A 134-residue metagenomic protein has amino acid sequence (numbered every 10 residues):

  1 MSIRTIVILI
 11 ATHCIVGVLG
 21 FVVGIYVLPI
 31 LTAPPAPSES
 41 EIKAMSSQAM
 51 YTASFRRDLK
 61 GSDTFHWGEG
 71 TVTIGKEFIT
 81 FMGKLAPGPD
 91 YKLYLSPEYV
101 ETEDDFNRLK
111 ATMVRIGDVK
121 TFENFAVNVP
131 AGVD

Functional and structural regions predicted by a protein language model:
M1-I6: N-terminal Lys/Arg-rich, disordered targeting/topogenic segments
V7-Y26: Hydrophobic membrane-insertion alpha-helices, especially the h-region of bacterial N-terminal signal peptides
G20, Y26-G75, R108-R115, V119: Transition segment at domain starts
F78-K84: Short edge beta-strand/loop segments characteristic of extracellular beta-sandwich folds
K84, S96-Y99, G132: Solvent-exposed coil/turn segments that connect beta secondary-structure elements in extracytoplasmic/periplasmic
A86-P89: Short coil-to-beta strand junction motifs in C2/discoidin
K92-Y94: Beta-strand signatures of extracellular beta-sandwich domains
T102-G132: An anionic, turn-rich surface loop/hairpin at beta-sheet edges that serves as a generic interaction/coordination patch
